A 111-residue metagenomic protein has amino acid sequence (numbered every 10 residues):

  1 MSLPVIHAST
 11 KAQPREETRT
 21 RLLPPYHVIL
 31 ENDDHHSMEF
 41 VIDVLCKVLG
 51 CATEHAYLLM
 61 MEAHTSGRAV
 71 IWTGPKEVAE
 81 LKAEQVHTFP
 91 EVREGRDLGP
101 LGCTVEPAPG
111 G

Functional and structural regions predicted by a protein language model:
M1-G111: Terminal domain-initiation and capping elements
